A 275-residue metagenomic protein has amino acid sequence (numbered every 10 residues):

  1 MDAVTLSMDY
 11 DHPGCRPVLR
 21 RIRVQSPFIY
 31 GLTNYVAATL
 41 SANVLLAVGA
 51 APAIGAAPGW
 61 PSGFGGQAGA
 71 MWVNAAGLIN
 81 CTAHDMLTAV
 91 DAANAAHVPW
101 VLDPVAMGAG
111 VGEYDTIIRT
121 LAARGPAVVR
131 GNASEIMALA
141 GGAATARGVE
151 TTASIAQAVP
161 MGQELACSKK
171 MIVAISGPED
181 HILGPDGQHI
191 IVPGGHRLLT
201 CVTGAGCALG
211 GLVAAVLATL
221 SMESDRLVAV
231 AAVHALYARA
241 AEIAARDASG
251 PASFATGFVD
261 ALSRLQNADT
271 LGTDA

Functional and structural regions predicted by a protein language model:
M1-I54: Glycine-rich phosphate/adenosyl-contacting loop at the front of the ribokinase-like
Y10-G14, A238-A275: Charged C-terminal helix
V44-A96: Active-site cofactor/substrate anionic-group-binding motifs, chiefly glycine- and Lys/Arg-rich phosphate-binding loops
N74, T82-G131: Glycine/small-residue-rich loop that forms an oxyanion/phosphate-binding "nest" at active or ligand-binding sites
V111-H189: Conserved phosphate/ATP/ADP-binding segment of small-molecule kinases
A138, T203-A235: Short, small-residue alpha-helix embedded
V159, Q163, I190-G204: Short pre-catalytic strand/loop immediately N-terminal to key active-site residues, enriched for Gly-Thr
M161-A166, S224-A240, F258-V259: Short, well-structured alpha-helical segments that form the helix of a local strand-helix-strand
